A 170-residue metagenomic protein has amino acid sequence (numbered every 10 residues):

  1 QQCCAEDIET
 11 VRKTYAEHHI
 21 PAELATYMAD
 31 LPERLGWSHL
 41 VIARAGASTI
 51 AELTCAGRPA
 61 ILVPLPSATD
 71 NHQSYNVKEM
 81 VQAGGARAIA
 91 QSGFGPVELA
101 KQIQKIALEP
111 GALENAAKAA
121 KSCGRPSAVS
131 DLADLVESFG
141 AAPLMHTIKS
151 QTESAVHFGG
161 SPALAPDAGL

Functional and structural regions predicted by a protein language model:
Q1-V41, Q73-K78, Q82, I89-L99 (+3 more regions): Donor-nucleotide binding loops and adjacent catalytic segments primarily of GT-B fold Leloir glycosyltransferases
L31-Q73: A donor-sugar binding/catalytic signature common to diverse glycosyltransferases and related nucleotide-sugar
S67-D70, P96, C123: Short, small-residue-enriched loops and turns at beta-alpha junctions that line or gate enzyme active sites
V81-A88, V97-I106, N115-A119: Amphipathic alpha-helical segments at domain termini/boundaries
P96, A100, V129-E137: Short, amphipathic alpha-helical "lid/cap" segments that border enzyme active or binding sites
I103, A107-G111, V136-I148: Short, hydrophobic alpha-helical segments
A112-P126: A short, well-ordered alpha-helix in the C-terminal region of glycosyltransferases
G124-A133, M145: Glycine-rich phosphate/pyrophosphate-binding loop and the adjoining helix
